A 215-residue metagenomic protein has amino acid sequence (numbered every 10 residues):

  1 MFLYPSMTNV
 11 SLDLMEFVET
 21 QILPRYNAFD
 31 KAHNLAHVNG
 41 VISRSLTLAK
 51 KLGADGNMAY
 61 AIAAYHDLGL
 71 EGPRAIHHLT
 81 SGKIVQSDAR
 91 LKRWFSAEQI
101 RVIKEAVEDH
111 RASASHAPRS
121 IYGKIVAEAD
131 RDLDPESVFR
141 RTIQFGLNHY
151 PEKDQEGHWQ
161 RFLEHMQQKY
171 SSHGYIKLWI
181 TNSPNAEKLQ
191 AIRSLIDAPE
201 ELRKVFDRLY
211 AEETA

Functional and structural regions predicted by a protein language model:
F2, S6-N9, N27-L52, Y65 (+1 more regions): Divalent metal-dependent phosphate-bond-processing catalytic cores, especially two-metal-ion Mg2+/Mn2+ enzymes that act
S11-E19, I42, M58, G82-Q86 (+1 more regions): An amphipathic alpha-helix signature
E19-A28: Small/polar-rich, solvent-exposed N-terminal microdomains that initiate assembly or binding
L35, N39-I42, Y60, A97-E108: Short, well-structured alpha-helical segments
V41, S45, I76-L91: An active-site-proximal "capping" alpha-helix that borders the catalytic cofactor pocket
T47-A54, L70, R74, R90-L91: Short helix-loop boundary/capping segments at the starts of domains
D55-P73, H77, S81, V102-R111: His-Asp-centered metal-binding catalytic motifs of divalent-metal-dependent phosphohydrolases/nucleases
K83-R119: Hydrophobic, well-structured mid-protein blocks that either form specific transmembrane helices
